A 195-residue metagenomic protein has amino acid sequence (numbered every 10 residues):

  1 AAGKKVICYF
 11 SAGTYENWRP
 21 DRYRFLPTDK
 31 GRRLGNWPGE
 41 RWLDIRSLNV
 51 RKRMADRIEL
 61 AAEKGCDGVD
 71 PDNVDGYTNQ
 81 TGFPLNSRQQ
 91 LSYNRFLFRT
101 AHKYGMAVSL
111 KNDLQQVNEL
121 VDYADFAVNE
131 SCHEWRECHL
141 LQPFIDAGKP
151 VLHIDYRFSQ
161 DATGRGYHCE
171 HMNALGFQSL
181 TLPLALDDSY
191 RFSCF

Functional and structural regions predicted by a protein language model:
A1-F195: Glycan-processing catalytic domains of CAZymes
